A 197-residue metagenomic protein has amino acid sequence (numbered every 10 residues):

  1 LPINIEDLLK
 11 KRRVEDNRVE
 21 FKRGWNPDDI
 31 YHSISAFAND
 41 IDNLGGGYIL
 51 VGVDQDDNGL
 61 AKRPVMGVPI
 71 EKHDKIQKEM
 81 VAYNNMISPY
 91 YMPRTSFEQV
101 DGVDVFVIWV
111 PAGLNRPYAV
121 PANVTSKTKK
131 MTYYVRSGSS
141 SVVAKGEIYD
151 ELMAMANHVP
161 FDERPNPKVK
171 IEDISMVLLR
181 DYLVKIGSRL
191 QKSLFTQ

Functional and structural regions predicted by a protein language model:
L1-Q197: Conserved N-terminal catalytic/coupling substructures associated with nucleotide/phosphate chemistry
